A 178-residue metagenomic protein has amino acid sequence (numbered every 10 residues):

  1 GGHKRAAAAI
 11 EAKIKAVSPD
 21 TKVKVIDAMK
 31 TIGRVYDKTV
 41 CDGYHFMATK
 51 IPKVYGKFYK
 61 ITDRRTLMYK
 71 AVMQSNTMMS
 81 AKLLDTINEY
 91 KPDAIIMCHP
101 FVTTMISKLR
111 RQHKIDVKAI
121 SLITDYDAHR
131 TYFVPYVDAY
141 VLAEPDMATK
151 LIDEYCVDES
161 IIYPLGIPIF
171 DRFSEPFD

Functional and structural regions predicted by a protein language model:
G1-A6: A short, glycine/small-residue-rich beta-strand->loop->alpha-helix junction that serves as a flexible
A7, I87, K91-I95: Proline-aspartate-enriched helix->loop->beta-strand connector
A9-L84: Conserved N-terminal ligand/cofactor-binding loop architecture of enzyme catalytic domains
K15-P19, R111-D116, C156-D158: Short helix-capping segments at alpha-helix termini
I87, R130-Y140: A conserved, positively charged/aromatic
A94-T103, S107-D125: Active-site proximal beta-strand in glycosyltransferases
D138-D178: A nucleotide-sugar donor-handling region in carbohydrate enzymes
